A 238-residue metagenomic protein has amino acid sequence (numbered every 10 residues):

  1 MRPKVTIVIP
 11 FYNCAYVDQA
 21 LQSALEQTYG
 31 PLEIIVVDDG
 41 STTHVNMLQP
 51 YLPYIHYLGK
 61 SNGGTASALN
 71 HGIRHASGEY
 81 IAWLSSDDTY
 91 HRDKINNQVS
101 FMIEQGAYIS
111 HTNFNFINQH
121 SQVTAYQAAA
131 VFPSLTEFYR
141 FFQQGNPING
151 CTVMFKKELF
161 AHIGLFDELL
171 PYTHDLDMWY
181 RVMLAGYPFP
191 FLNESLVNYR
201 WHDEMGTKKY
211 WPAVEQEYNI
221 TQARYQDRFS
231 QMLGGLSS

Functional and structural regions predicted by a protein language model:
N13-E26: Short, well-formed alpha-helical segments that are part of the catalytic scaffolds of diverse glycosyltransferases
A20, V45-N46, K60-A76, N97: Glycine-rich, basic loop-to-helix element that forms the pyrophosphate-binding segment of sugar-nucleotide handling
G30, D38-M47, G63, S85: A conserved acidic beta->alpha catalytic loop
I81: Short aromatic/hydrophobic "clamp" motif used to bind/position activated sugar donors
D93-T124: Conserved donor NDP-sugar-binding/catalytic core segment of glycosyltransferases
N113, L169, F189-L196: Catalytic beta-strand/loop signature of glycosyltransferases that borders the donor
Y172-M178: Acidic donor-binding loop at a coil-to-helix junction in glycosyltransferase catalytic cores that engages
S195, Y199-H202, T207-L233: Catalytic core of nucleotide-sugar-dependent glycosyltransferases
